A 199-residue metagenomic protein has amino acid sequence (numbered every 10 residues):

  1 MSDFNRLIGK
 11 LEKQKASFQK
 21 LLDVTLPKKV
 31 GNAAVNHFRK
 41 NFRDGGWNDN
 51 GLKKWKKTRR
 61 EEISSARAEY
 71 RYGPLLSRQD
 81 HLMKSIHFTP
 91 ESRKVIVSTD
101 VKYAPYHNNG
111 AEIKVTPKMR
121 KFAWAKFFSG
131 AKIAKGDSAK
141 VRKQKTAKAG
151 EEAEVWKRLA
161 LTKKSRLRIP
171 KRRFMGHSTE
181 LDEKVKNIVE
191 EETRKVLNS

Functional and structural regions predicted by a protein language model:
M1-S199: Short, Lys/Arg-rich flexible segments
